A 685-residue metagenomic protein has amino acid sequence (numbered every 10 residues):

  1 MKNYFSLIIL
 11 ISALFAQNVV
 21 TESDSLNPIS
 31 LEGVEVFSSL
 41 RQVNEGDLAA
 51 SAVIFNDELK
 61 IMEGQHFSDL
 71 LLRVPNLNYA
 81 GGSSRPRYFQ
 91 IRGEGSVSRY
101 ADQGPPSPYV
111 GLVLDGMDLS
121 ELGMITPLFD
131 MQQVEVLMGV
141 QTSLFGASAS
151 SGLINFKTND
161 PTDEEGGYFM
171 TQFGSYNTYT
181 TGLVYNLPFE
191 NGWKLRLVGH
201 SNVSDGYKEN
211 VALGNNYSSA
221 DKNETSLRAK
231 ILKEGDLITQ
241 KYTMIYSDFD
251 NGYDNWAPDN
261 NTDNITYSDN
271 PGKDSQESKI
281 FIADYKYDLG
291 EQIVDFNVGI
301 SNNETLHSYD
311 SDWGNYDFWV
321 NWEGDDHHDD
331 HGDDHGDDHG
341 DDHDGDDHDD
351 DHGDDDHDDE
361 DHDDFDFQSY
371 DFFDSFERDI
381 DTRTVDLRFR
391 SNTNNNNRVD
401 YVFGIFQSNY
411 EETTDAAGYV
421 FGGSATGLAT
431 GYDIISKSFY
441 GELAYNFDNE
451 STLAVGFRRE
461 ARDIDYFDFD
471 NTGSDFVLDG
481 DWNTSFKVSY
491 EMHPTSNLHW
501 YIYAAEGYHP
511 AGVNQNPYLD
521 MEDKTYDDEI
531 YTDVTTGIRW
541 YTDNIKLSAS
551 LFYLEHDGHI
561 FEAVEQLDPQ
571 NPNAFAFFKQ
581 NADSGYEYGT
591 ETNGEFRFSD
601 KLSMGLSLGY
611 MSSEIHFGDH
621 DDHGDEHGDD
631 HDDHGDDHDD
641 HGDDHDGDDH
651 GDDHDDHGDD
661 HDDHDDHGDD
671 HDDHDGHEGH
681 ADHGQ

Functional and structural regions predicted by a protein language model:
L31-M62, R87-Q90, V110: N-terminal periplasmic "start-of-domain" segments of outer-membrane beta-barrel proteins
G33, L70, Y88-Q90, Q133-V136 (+3 more regions): N-terminal periplasmic accessory domains that precede and gate Gram-negative outer-membrane beta-barrel machines
S68, L72-M117: Extracytoplasmic beta-strand/coil segments of soluble accessory domains associated with Gram-negative outer-membrane
A101-V140: Short acidic/polar hinge/loop motifs at secondary-structure boundaries that mediate gating or recognition
G166-Y168, F173-S204, K208-G252, E277-A283 (+6 more regions): Transmembrane beta-barrel wall of Gram-negative outer-membrane proteins
I231-L237, F389-N392, R398-S408, T430-H556 (+2 more regions): Structural signature of Gram-negative outer-membrane beta-barrels, strongest in the C-terminal barrel of TonB-dependent
D284-D288, I293-S311, H493, H499-A505 (+4 more regions): Membrane-embedded beta-barrel scaffold of Gram-negative outer-membrane proteins
N446-L453, A461, Y553, Q580-D630 (+1 more regions): Gram-negative outer-membrane beta-barrel transporters
